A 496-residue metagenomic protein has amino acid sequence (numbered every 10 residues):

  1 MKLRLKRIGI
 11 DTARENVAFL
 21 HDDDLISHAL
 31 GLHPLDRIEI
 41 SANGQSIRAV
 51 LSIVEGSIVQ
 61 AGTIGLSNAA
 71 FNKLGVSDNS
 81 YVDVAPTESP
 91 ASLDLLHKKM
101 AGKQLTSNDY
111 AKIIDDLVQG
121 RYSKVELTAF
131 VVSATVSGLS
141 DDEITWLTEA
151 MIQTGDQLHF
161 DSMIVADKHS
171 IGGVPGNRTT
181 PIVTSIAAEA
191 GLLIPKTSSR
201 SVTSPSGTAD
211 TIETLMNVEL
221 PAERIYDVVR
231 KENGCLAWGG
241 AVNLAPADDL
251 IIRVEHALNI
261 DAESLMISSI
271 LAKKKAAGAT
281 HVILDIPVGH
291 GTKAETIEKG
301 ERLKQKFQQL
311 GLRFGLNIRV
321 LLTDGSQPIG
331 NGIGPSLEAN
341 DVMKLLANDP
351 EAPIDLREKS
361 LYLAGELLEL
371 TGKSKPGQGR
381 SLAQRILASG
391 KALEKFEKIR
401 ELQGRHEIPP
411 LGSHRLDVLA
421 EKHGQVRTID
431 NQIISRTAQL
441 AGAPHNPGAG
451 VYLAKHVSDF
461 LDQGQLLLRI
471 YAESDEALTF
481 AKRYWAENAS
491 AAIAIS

Functional and structural regions predicted by a protein language model:
M1-A101: Long, compositionally biased stretches
T87-P175, T214-L215, K395-I399: Acidic, glycine/proline-rich low-complexity segments that act as flexible tails and inter-domain linkers
G102-S107, K112, L117, H159 (+4 more regions): Well-ordered secondary-structure scaffolds
V131-T135, K168-H169, T208-T211, P246-H256 (+2 more regions): Active-site-proximal beta-alpha loop/turn segments in soluble metabolic enzymes
M151-I171, D227-R253, Q327: Self-splicing inteins and homing endonuclease
V165-A188, L192-S204: Glycine/serine-rich anion-binding loops at beta->alpha junctions that coordinate negatively charged ligand groups
T211-C235, Q305-G311, G315: A glycine-rich helix N-cap at a beta->alpha junction
E232-A277, H281: Phosphate/diphosphate-binding glycine-rich loops and adjacent basic-rich segments that engage nucleotide
